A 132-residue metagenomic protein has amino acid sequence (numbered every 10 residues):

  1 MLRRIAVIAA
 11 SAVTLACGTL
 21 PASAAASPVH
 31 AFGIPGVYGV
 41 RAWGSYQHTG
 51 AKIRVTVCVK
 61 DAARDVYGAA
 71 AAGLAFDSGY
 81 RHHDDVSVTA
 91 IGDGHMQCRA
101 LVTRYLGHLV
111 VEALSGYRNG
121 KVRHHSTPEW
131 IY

Functional and structural regions predicted by a protein language model:
M1-R41: N-terminal prepro-regions of secreted/extracellular proteins
A25-Y132: Post-signal peptide N-terminal regions of Sec-secreted extracellular proteins
